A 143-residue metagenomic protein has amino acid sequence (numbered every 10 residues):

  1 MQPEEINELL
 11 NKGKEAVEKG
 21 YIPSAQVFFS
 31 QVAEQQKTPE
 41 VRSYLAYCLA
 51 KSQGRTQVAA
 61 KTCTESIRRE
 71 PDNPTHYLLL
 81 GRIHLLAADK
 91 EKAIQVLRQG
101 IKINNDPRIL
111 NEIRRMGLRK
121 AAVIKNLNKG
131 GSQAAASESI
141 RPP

Functional and structural regions predicted by a protein language model:
M1, L127-P143: Helical anchoring/docking segments at protein termini
M1-E8, Q31, V123-I124, N128: TPR-adjacent "capping" and linker segments in tetratricopeptide-repeat scaffold/adaptor proteins
L10-E18, P23-T75: Alpha-helical adaptor scaffolds
Y44-A46, L79, E112-I113: Canonical tetratricopeptide repeat
S66-E91: Mid-chain, well-packed structural core segment of small domains
L85-A121, L127-A134: TPR/TPR-like (Sel1-like) alpha-helical repeat modules
